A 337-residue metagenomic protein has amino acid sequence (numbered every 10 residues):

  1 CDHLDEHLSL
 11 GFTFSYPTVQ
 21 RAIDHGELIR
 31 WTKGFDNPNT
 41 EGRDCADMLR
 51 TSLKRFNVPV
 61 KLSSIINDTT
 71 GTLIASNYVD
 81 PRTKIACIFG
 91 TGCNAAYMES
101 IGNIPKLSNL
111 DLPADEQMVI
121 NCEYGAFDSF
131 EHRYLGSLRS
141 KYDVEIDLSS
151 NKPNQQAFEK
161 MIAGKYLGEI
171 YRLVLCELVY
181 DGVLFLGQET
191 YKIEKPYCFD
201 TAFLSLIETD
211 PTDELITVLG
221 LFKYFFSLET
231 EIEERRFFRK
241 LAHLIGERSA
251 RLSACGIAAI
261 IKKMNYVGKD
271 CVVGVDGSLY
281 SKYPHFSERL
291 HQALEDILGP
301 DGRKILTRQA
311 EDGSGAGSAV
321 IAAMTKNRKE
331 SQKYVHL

Functional and structural regions predicted by a protein language model:
C1-G11, K54, V79, R139-L337: ATP-binding/phosphotransfer module of carbohydrate and carboxylate kinases, centering on a glycine-rich
H7-G11, S64-I66, K84-I88, N94 (+2 more regions): Short glycine-aspartate micro-motif
F12-T18: Short glycine-enriched loops at secondary-structure junctions
S15, T69-T70, I88-G92, G125 (+1 more regions): A short acidic Gly-Thr/Ser loop motif
T18-I85, I101-A126, F130-E131, L135 (+1 more regions): Glycine-rich phosphate-binding loop and adjoining helix at the ATP-binding site of ATP-dependent phosphoryl-transfer
R43, D47, T51, T91-A95 (+2 more regions): Residues on a specific face of well-ordered alpha-helices
A96-S100: Short beta-strand-to-turn element immediately C-terminal to the catalytic PLP-Schiff-base lysine in fold type I
